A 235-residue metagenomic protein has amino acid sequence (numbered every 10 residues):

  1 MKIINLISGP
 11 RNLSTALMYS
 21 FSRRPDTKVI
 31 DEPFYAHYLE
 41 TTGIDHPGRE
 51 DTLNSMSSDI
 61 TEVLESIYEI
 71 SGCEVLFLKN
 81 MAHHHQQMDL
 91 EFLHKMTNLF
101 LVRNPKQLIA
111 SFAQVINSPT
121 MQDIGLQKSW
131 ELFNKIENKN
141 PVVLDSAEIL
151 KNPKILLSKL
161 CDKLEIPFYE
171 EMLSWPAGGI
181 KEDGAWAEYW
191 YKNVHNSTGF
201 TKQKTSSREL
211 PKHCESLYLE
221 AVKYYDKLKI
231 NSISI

Functional and structural regions predicted by a protein language model:
M1-S71: PAPS-dependent sulfotransferase catalytic core
I4-N5, Y169-I235: PAPS-dependent sulfotransferases, especially Golgi type II membrane carbohydrate sulfotransferases
N5, K28-D31, L76-L78, V142-D145: A structural signal for short, well-ordered beta-strand segments and their strand-loop junctions that often border
H37-L39, L108, G178: Generic structural signal for helix capping and beta-alpha/helix-loop junctions
E50-S57, L76-K79, T120-Q122: Short, flexible loop segments at the rims of nucleotide/cofactor-binding pockets, characterized by
L64-H85: Long, hydrophobic/aromatic N-terminal blocks
L78-E171, A185-N196: PAPS-dependent sulfotransferase catalytic domain
